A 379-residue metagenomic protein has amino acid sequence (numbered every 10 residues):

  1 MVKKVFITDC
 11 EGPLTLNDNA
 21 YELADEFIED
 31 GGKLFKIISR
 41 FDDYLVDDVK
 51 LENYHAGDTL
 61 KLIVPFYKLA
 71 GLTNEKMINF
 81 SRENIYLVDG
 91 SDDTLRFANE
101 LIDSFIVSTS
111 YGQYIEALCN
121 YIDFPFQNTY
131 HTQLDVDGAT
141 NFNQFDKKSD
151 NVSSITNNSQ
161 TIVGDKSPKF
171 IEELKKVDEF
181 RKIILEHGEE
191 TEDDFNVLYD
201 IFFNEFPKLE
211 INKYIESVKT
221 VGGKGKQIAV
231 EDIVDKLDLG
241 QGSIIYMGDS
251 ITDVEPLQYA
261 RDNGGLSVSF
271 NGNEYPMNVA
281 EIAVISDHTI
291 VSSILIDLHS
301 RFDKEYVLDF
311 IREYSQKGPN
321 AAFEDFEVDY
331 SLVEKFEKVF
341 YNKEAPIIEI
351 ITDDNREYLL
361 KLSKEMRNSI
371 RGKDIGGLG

Functional and structural regions predicted by a protein language model:
M1-S149, T220, A283, D287 (+3 more regions): Alpha-helical substrate-recognition element adjacent to the catalytic core
D89, D93, S110-G379: C-terminal cap/substrate-recognition subdomain and adjoining C-terminal extension of metal-dependent phosphatase-like
